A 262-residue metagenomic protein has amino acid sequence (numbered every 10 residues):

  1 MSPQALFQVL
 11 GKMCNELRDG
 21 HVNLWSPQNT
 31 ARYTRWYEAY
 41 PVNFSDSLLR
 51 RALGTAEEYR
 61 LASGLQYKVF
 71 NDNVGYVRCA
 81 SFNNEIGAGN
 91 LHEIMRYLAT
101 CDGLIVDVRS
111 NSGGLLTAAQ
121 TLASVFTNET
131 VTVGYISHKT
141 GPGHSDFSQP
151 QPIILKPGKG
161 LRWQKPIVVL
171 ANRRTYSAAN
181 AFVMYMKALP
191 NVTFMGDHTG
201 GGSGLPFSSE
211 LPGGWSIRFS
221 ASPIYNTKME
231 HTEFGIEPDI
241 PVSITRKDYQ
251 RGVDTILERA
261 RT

Functional and structural regions predicted by a protein language model:
M1-H138, D146-P152, P166, S208-E210 (+1 more regions): Flexible, low-complexity junctional segments that flank or bridge functional domains
N71-Y76, S112-T262: C-terminal "post-core" interaction segments
